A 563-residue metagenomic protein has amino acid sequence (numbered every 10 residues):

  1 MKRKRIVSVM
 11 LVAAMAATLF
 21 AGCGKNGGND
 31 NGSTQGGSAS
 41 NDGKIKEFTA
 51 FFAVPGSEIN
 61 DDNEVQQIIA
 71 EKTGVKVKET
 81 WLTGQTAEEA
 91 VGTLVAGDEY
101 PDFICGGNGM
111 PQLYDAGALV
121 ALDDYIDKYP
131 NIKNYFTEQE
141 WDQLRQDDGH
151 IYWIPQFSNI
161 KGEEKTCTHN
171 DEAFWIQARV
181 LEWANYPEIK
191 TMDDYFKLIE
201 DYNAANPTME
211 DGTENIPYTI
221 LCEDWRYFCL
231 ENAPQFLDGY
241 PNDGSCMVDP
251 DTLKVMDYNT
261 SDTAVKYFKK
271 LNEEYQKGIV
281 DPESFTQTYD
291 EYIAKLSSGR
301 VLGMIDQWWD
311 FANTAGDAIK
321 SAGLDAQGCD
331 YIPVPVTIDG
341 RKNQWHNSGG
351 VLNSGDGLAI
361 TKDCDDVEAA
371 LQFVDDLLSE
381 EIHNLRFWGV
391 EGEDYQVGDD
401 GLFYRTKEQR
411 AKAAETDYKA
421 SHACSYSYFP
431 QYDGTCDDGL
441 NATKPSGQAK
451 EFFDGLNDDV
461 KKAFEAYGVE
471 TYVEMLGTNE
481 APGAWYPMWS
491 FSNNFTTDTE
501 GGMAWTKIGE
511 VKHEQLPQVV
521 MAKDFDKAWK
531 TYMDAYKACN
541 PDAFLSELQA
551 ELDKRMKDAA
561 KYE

Functional and structural regions predicted by a protein language model:
M1-M10: Bacterial N-terminal signal peptides that target proteins for export
S8, C23-D194, N206, N232 (+4 more regions): Conserved N-terminal structural module of periplasmic/extracytoplasmic solute-binding proteins
T18-G22: C-terminal motif of bacterial Sec signal peptides marking the signal peptidase cleavage site
Q112-Y125, H150, P207, T314-Q344: Ligand-binding "clamshell"
G117-R145, I199-N203, T213-V248, L302-A326: Carboxylate/His-rich catalytic cores and anion/metal-binding grooves
H150, P155-F228, D249-M304, L358-D400 (+1 more regions): Helix-loop-helix "hinge/cap" segment bordering the ligand-binding cleft or interdomain interface
E283, I293-D339, G350, D356 (+1 more regions): Long, K/E/R/D-enriched contiguous segments that form extended
N384-E514: Conserved small-residue motifs centered on glycine
